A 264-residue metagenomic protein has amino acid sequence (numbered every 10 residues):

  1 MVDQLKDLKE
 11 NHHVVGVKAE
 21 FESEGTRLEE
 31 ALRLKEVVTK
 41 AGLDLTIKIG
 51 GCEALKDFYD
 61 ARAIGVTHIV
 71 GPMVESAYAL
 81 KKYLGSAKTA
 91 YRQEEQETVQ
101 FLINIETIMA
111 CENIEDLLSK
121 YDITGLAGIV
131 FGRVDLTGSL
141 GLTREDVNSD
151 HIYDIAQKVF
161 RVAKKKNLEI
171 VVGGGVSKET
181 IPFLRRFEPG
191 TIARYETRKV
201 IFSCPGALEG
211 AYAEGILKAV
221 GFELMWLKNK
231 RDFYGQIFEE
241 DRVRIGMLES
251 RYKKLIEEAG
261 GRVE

Functional and structural regions predicted by a protein language model:
M1-E264: Expand to "…catalyze enediolate/carbanion chemistry for C-C bond making/breaking, isomerization, decarboxylation
